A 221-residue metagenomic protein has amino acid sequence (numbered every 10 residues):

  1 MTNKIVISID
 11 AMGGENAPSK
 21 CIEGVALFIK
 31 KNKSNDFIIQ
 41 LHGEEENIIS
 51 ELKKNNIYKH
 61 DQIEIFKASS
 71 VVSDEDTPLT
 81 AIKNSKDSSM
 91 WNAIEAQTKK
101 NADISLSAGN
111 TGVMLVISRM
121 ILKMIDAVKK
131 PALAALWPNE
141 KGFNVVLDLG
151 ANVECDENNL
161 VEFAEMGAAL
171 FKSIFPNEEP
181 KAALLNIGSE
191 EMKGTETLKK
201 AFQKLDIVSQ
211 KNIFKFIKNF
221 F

Functional and structural regions predicted by a protein language model:
T2-I49: N-terminal phosphate-binding or glycine-rich loops at protein starts, especially the Walker A/P-loop of NTPases
D10, H42, F66, S107-G109 (+3 more regions): Short beta-strand segments
A17-S19, N32, Q40, V153-N219: Glycine-rich phosphate/diphosphate-binding loop of Rossmann-like nucleotide-binding domains
C21, V25, S107-K130, T197: Short Gly/Thr/Asp-enriched flexible loops that form oxyanion-binding sites at enzyme active sites
N35, Y58-E64, Q210-F214: A short helix-to-beta-strand connector/capping loop
I57-A102: Phosphate/nucleotide-donor binding subsite
L115-G150, V208-F220: Short, acidic/small-residue loops that bind anionic groups at enzyme active sites
